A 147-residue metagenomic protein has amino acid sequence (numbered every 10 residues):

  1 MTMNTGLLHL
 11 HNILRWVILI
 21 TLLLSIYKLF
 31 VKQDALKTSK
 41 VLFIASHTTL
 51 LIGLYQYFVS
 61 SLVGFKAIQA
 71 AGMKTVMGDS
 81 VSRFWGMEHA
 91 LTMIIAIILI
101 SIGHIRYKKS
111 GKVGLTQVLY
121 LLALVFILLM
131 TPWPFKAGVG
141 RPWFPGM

Functional and structural regions predicted by a protein language model:
M1-M147: Membrane-embedded alpha-helical bundles that constitute the cytochrome b-like, heme-associated redox core of multi-pass
